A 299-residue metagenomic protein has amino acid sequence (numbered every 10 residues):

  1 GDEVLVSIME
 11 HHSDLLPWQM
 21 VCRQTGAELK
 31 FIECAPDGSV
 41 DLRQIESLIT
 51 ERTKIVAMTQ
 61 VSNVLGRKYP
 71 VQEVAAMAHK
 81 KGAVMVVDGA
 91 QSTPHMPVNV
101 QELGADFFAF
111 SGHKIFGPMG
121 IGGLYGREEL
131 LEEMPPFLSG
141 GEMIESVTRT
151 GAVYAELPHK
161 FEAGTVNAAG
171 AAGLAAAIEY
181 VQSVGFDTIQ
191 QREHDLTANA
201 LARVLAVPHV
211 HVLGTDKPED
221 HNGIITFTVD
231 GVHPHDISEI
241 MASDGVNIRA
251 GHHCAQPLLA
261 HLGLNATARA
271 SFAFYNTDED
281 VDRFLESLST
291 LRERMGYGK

Functional and structural regions predicted by a protein language model:
G1-K299: Pyridoxal 5′-phosphate
